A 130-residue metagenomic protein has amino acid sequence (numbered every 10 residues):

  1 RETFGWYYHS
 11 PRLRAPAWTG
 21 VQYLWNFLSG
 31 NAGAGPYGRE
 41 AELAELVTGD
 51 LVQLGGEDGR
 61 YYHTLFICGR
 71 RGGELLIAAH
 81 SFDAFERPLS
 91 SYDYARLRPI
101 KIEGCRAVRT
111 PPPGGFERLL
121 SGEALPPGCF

Functional and structural regions predicted by a protein language model:
E2-A84: ...with weaker cross-activation on analogous glycine-rich loops/strands in unrelated enzymes
E74-F130: Low-complexity, Gly/Ser/Thr/Pro-rich intrinsically disordered linker/tail segments
